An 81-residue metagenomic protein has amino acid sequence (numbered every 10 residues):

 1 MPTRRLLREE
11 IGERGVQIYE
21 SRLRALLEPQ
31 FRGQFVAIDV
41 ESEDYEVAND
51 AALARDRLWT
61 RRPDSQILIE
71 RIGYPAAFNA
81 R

Functional and structural regions predicted by a protein language model:
M1-Q30: Short N-terminal "domain-start" leader segments that mark the transition from disordered tails or signal peptides into
A25-P75, A80: Amphipathic, hydrophobic secondary-structure cores in small proteins
